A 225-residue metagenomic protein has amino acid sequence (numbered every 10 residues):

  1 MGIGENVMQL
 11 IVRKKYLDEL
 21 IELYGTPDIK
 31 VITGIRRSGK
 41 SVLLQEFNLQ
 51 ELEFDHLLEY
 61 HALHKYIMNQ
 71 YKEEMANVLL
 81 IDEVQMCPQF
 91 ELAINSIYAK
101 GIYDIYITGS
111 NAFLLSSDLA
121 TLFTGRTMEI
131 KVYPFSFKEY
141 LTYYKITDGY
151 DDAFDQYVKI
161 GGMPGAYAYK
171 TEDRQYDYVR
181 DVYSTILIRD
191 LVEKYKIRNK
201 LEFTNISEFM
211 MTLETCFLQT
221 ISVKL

Functional and structural regions predicted by a protein language model:
M1-G25: N-terminal pre-Walker A segment at the start of P-loop NTPase domains
M1-N6, L10, Y133, K138-L225: Interdomain hinge/linker elements that couple catalytic modules in large macromolecular machines
I32: Hydrophobic anchor at the beta1->P-loop junction of P-loop NTPases
K40: Conserved lysine of the Walker
L43: Hydrophobic positions on the alpha1 helix immediately C-terminal to the Walker A/P-loop
L49-M75: Short glycine-rich substrate-engagement loop in P-loop NTPases that contacts/grips substrate
L80, D104-S110, K131: Structural recognition of the conserved hydrophobic beta-strand(s) that form the central parallel beta-sheet of P-loop
F113-E129, Y144-K145: Short regulatory helix/loop adjacent to the ATP-binding pocket of P-loop NTPases
